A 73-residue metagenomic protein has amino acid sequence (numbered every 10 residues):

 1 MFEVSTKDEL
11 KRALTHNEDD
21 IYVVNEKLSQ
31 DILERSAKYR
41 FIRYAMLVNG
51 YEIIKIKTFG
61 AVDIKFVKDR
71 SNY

Functional and structural regions predicted by a protein language model:
M1-E3: A short, exposed loop/beta-hairpin motif centered on an aromatic-Gly-Thr core
S5-R43, G60-Y73: Add "or lipid-surface remodeling" -> "...that mediate pore formation, membrane permeabilization, membrane fusion
Y39-Y51, I56: Acidic, low-complexity, intrinsically disordered interaction modules
